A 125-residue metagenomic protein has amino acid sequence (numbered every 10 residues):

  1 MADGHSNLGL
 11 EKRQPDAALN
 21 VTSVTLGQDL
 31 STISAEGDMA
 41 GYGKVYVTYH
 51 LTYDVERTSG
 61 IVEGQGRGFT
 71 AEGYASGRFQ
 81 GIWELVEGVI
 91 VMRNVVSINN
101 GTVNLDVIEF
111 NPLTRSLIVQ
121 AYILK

Functional and structural regions predicted by a protein language model:
M1-K125: Beta-strand-enriched cores of mature, soluble protein domains
